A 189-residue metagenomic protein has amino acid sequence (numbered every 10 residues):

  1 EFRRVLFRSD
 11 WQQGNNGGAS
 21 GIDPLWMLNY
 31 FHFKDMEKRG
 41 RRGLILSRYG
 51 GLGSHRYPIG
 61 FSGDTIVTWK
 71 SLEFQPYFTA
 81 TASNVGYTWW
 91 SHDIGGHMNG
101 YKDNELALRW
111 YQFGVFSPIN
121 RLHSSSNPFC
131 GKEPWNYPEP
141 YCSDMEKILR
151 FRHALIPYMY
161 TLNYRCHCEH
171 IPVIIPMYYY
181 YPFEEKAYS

Functional and structural regions predicted by a protein language model:
R3-S189: Catalytic-domain carbohydrate-binding cleft regions of carbohydrate-active enzymes
